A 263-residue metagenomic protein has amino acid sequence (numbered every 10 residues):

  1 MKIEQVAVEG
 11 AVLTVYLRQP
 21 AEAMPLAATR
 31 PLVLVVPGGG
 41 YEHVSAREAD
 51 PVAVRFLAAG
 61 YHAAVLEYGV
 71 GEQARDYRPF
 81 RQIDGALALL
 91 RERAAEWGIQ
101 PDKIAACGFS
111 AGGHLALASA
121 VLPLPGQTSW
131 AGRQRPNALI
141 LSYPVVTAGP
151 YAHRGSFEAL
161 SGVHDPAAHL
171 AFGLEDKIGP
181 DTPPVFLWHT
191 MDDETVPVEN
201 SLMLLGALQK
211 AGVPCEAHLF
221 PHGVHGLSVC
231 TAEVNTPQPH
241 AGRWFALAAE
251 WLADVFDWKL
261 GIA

Functional and structural regions predicted by a protein language model:
M1-A28, R154: N-terminal cap/lid segment of alpha/beta-hydrolase-fold proteins
A27, A46-A64: Short amphipathic alpha-helix adjacent to the substrate-entry channel of hydrolases
T29-G38: Short beta-strand element of the alpha/beta-hydrolase
A74-E96, R243-W244: Alpha/beta-hydrolase active-site loop
G85-S156, D165, H169: Primarily recognizes the serine-hydrolase "nucleophile elbow" in alpha/beta-hydrolase and SGNH/GDSL folds
D181, L187-H189, D193: Short beta-strand/loop motif that positions the catalytic acidic residue of the alpha/beta-hydrolase fold
E194-M203: Conserved alpha/beta-hydrolase "acid-adjacent" motif
L202-A263: C-terminal catalytic histidine-bearing segment of alpha/beta-hydrolase fold enzymes
